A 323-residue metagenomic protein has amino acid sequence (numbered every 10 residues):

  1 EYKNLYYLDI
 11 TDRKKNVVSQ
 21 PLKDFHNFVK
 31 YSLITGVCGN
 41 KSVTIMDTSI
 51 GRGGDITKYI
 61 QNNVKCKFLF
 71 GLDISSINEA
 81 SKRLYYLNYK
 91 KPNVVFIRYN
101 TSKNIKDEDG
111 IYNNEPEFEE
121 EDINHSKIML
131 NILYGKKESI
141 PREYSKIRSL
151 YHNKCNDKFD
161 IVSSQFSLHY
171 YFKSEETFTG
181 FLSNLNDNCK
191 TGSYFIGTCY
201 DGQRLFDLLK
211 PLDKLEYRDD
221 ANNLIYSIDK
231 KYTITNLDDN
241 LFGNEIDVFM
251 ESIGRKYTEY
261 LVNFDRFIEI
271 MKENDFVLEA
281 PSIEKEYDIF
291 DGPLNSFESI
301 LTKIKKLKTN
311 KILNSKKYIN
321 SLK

Functional and structural regions predicted by a protein language model:
Y2-N40: Class I SAM-dependent methyltransferase Rossmann-like catalytic core, especially the SAM/SAH-binding loop
S42-G51: Conserved class I S-adenosyl-L-methionine
G53-T57: Glycine-rich SAM-binding Motif I of class I
I60-G135: Class I SAM-dependent methyltransferase SAM/SAH-binding core
G110-N114, L133, K137-V162: A short acidic, Gly/Pro-enriched loop at the edge of an enzyme's catalytic core that lines a small-molecule cofactor
E119-I128, I147-N153, D157-E176: A short SAM/SAH-binding and catalytic strip from SAM-dependent methyltransferases
T177-T191: A short glycine-rich, Lys/Arg-flanked "PGG" loop and its adjoining helix->strand segment in the class I
G192, I196-P281: SAM-dependent methyltransferase
